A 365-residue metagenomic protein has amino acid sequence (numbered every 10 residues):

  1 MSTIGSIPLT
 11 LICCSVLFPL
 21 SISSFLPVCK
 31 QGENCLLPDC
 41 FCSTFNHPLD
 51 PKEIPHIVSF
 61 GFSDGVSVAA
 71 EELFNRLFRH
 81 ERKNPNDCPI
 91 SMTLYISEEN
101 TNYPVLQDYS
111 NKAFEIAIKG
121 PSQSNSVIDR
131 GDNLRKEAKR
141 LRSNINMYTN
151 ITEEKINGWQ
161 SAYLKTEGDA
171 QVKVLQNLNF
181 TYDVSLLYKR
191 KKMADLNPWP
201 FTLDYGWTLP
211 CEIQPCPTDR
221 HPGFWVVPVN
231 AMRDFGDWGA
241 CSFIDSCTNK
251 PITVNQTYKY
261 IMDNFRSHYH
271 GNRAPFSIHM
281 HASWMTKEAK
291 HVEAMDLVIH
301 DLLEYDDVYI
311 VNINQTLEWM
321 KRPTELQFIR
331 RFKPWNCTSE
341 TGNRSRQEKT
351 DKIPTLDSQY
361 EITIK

Functional and structural regions predicted by a protein language model:
M1-I4, T363-K365: A positional/structural detector of protein chain ends, strongest at the extreme C-terminus and weakly at the extreme
T3-S23: Cleavable N-terminal signal peptides of Sec/SRP-targeted secreted and luminal proteins
L9, V16-F18, G32, P38 (+7 more regions): General secretory precursor processing signal
I12, P27, E33, P38-C40 (+5 more regions): Extracellular secreted precursors and ectodomains with disulfide-bonded cysteine-rich loops/domains
S23-A117, S122-N125, N146-M147, I151-K173 (+11 more regions): Active-site beta->alpha N-cap acidic-glycine motif
E72, Q123-N150, W199-H270: Alpha-helical scaffold elements lining the catalytic groove of polysaccharide deacetylases
M147-V172, P215-G239, Q347-I364: Electropositive, surface-exposed helix/loop patches at the edges of structured domains that serve as adaptable
K290, D296-K365: Active-site and substrate-binding clefts of carbohydrate-active enzymes
